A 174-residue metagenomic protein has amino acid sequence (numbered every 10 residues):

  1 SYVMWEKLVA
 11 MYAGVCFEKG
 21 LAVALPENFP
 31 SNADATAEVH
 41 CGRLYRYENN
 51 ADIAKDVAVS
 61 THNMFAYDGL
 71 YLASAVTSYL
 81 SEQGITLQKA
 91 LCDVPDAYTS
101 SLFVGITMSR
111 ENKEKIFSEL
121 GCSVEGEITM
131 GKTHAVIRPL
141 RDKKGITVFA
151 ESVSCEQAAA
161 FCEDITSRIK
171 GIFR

Functional and structural regions predicted by a protein language model:
S1, W5, M11, C16-R174: Phosphate-binding and adjacent anionic-ligand microenvironments
